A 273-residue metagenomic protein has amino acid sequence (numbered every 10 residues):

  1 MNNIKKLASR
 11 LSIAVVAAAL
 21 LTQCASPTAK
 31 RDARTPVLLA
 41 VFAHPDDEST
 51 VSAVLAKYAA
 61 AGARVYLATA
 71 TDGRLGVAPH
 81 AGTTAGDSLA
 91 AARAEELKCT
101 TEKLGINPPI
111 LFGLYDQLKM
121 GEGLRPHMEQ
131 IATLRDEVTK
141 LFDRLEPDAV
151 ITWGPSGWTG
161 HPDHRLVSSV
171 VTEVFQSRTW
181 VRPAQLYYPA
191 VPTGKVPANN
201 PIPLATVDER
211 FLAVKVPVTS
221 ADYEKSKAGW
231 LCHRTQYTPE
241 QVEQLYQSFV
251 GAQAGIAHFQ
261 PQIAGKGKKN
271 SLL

Functional and structural regions predicted by a protein language model:
M1-N2, D46: Intrinsic-disorder/low-complexity regions
N2-I13, A17, C24-L38, M128-L273: Metal-dependent de-N-acetylase/amidase catalytic core
C24-S177: Active-site beta-strand->loop->alpha-helix modules in alpha/beta enzyme cores, enriched in Gly/His/Asp(Glu)
